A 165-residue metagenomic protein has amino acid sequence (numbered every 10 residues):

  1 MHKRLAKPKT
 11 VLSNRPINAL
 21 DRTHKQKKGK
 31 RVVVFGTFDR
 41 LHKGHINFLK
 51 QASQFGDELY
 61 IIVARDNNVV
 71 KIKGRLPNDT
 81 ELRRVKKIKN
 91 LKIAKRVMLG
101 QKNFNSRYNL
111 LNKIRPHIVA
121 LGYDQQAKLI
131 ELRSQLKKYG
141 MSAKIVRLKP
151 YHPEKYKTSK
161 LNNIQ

Functional and structural regions predicted by a protein language model:
M1-Q165: Nucleotidyltransferase catalytic core that binds NTPs
